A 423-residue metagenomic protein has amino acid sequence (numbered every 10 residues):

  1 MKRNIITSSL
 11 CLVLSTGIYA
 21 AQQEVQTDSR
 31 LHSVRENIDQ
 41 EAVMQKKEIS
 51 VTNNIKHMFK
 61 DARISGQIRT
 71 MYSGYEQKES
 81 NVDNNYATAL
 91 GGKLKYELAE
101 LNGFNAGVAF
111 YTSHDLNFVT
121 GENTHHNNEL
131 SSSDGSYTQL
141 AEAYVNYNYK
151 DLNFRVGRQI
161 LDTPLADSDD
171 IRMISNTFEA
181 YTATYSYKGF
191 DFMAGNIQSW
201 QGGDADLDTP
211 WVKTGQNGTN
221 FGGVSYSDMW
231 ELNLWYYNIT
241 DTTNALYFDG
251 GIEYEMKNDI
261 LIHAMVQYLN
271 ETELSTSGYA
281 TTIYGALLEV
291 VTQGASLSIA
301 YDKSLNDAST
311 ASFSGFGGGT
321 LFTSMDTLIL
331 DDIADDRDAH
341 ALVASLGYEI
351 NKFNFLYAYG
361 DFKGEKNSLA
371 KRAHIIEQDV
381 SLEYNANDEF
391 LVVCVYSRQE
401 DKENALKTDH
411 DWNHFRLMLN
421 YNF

Functional and structural regions predicted by a protein language model:
C11, T16-R158, T184-S186, N258 (+4 more regions): Beta-barrel outer-membrane channel/assembly domains of diderm bacteria
I68-Y72, V108-T112, V156-R158, A194-Q198 (+8 more regions): Transmembrane beta-barrel strands of outer-membrane/channel proteins
K78-V82, N128-S131, A166-D169, D208-V212 (+4 more regions): Extracellular loop and loop/strand-boundary signature of outer-membrane beta-barrel proteins
T88-L94, Q139-A143, L152, E179-Y181 (+9 more regions): Hydrophobic, lipid-facing positions within transmembrane beta-strands of outer-membrane proteins
G103-A106, D151-R155, G189-A194, Q201 (+6 more regions): Repeated loop/turn-to-beta-strand initiation elements of outer-membrane beta-barrel proteins
T120-E142, L152-S227, N233-T240, S314-R337 (+1 more regions): Surface-exposed coil loops of outer-membrane beta-barrel proteins
S168-S175, S199-G202, Q216, Y237-Y247 (+5 more regions): Solvent-exposed loop/turn segments connecting transmembrane beta-strands in outer-membrane beta-barrel proteins
S227-M229, G251-E365: Detector for outer-membrane/organellar transmembrane beta-barrel domains, recognizing the amphipathic beta-strand
